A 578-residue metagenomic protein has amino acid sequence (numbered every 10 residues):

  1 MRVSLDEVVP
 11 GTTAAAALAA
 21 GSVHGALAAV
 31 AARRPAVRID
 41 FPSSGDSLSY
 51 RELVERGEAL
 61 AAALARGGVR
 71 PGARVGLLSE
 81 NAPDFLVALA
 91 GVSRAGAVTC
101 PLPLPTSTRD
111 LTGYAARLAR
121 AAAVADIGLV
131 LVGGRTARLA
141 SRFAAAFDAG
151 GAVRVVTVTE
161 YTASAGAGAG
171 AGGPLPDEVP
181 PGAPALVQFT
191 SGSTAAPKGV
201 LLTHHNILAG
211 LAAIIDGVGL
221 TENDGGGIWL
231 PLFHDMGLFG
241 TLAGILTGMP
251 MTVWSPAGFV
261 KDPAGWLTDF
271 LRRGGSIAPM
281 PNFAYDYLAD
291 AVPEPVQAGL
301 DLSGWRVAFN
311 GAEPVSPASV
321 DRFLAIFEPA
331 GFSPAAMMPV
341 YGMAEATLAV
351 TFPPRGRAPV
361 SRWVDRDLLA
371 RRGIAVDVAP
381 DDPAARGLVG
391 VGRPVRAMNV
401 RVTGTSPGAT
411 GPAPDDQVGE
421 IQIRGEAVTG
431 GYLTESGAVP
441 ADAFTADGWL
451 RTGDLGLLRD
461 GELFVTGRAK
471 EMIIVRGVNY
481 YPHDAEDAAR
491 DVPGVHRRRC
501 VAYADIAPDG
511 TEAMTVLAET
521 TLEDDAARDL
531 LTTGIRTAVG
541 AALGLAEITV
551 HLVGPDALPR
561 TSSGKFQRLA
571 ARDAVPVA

Functional and structural regions predicted by a protein language model:
V3-E7, G25-S49, P184-V187, T194 (+1 more regions): AMP-dependent adenylate-forming
G21, G387-R401, S406-D416, E420-N479: Conserved ATP-binding/catalytic segment of the ANL
P35, V156, G170-F189, A195-A196 (+3 more regions): Conserved pre-ATP/AMP-binding loop-to-beta segment of ANL
D46-S47, A62-R109, I228-P231, N479: Conserved AMP-binding/adenylate-forming
L208-G225, D235-S276, A291-P295: Conserved AMP-binding/adenylation subdomain of ANL enzymes
G275-P279, A291-A384, N399-V400, S406-G411: Gly/Ser/Thr-rich phosphate-binding loop
A278, G425, G430-G431, L455-L543: AMP-binding/adenylate-forming catalytic core of the ANL superfamily
R499-A504, T515-V516, R536-A578: Conserved C-terminal "lid"/linker of ANL adenylate-forming enzymes
